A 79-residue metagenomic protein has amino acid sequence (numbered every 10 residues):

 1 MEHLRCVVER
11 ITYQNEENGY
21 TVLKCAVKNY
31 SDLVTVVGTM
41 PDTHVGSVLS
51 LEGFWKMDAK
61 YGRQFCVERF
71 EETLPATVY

Functional and structural regions predicted by a protein language model:
M1-H3: Short, glycine/small-residue-enriched coil/turn segments at secondary-structure junctions
R5, T12-Y79: Long, highly charged, low-complexity intrinsically disordered interaction regions that mediate electrostatic DNA/RNA
